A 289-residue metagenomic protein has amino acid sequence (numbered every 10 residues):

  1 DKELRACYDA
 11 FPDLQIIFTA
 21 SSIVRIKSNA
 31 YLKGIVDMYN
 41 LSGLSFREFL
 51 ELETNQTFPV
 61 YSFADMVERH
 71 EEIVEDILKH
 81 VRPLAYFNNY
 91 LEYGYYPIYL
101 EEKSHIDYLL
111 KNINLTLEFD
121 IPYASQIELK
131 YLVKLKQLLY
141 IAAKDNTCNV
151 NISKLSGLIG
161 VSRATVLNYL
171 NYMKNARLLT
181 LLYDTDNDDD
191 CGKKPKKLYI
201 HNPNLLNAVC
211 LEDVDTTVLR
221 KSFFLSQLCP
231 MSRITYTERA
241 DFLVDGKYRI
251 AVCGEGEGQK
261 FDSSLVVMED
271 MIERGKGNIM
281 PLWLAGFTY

Functional and structural regions predicted by a protein language model:
D1-I17: Conserved Walker B catalytic segment
E3-C7, E48, Y169: Alpha-helical scaffold elements adjacent to nucleotide-binding pockets in ATP/GTP-utilizing enzyme cores
R5-A6, V24-Y39, E51-T54: Short regulatory helix/loop adjacent to the ATP-binding pocket of P-loop NTPases
P12-L14, K33-D37, D262-S264: Short glycine-/polar-rich loops that comprise or flank the Walker A/P-loop and associated switch/sensor motifs
L14-S21, N40: Structural recognition of the conserved hydrophobic beta-strand(s) that form the central parallel beta-sheet of P-loop
S22-I26, L44-R47: Conserved nucleotide-binding/hydrolysis micro-motifs of P-loop NTPases
T54-P203, N207: Interdomain hinge/linker elements that couple catalytic modules in large macromolecular machines
N171, R177-Y289: A cross-kingdom feature that marks ATP-driven nucleic-acid transaction machinery
